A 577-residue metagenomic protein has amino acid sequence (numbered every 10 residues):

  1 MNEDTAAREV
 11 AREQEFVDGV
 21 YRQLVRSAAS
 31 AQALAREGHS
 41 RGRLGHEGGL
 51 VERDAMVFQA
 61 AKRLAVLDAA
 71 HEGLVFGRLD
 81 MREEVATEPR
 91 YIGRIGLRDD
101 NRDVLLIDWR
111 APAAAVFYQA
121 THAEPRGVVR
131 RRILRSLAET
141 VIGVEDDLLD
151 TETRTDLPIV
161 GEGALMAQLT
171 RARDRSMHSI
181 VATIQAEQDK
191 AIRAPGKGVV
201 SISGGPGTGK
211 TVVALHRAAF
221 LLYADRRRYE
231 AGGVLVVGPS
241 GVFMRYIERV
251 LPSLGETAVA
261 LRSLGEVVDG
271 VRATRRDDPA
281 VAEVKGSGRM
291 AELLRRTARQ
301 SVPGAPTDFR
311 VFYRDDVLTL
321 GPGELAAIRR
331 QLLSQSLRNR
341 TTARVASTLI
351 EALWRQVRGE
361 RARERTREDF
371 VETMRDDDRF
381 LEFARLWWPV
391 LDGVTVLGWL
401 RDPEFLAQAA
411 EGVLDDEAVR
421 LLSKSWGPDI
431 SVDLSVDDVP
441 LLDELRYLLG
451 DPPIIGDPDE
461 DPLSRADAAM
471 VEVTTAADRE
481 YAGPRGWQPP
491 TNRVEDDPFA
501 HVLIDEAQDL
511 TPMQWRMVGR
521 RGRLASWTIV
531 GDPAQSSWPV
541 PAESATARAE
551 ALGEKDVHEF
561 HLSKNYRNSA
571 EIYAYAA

Functional and structural regions predicted by a protein language model:
M1-A28, H39, L137, R154-V160 (+1 more regions): P-loop NTPase Walker
M1-V181, Q185-K190, S464, T474-D478: Extended, charged low-complexity regulatory segments
H71-L74, L79-Y118, G255-E324, R329 (+1 more regions): Conserved P-loop NTPase-based nucleic-acid remodeling module centered on helicase motor cores
E145, Y313, L320-H501, L510-W515: Conserved helicase NTPase catalytic core signature
V160-G161, V267-D277, E324-R330, G359-E364 (+2 more regions): Short acidic (Asp/Glu) and glycine-rich catalytic loops that position anionic groups and cofactors
T170, G233, V237, A280-S287 (+7 more regions): Hydrophobic alpha-helical scaffolding
R227, G232, G241-K285, R446-P453 (+2 more regions): Conserved helicase motor core of SF1/SF2 NTP-dependent helicases
